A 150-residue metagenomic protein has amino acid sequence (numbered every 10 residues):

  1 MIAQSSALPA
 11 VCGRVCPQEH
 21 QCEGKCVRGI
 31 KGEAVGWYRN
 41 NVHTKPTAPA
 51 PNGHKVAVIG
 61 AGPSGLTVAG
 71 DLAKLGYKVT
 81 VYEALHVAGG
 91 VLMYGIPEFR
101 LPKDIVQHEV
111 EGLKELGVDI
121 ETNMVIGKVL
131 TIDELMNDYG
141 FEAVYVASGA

Functional and structural regions predicted by a protein language model:
M1-Q21, G140: Immediate flanking context of iron-sulfur cluster ligation sites
I2, K25, K31-A34, H54 (+1 more regions): Beta1-alpha1 glycine-rich phosphate/pyrophosphate-binding loop at the start of Rossmann-like nucleotide-binding domains
R14, Q18, V27-K31, A150: Short Cys/His-rich local motifs and their 1-3 flanking residues in nucleic-acid-associated proteins and small
E33-V42: Short, structured interface segments
N41-V56: A short, basic/flexible loop-to-alpha-helix module at the beginning of a structural domain
V42-P46, V106-Q107, L130-D133: A generic local structural motif
G127-Y139: Internal gly/pro-rich beta-alpha loop/helix module that stabilizes soluble enzyme cofactors or their anionic handles
F141-A143, A147-A150: Glycine-/small-residue-rich beta->alpha transition segments that form the dinucleotide
